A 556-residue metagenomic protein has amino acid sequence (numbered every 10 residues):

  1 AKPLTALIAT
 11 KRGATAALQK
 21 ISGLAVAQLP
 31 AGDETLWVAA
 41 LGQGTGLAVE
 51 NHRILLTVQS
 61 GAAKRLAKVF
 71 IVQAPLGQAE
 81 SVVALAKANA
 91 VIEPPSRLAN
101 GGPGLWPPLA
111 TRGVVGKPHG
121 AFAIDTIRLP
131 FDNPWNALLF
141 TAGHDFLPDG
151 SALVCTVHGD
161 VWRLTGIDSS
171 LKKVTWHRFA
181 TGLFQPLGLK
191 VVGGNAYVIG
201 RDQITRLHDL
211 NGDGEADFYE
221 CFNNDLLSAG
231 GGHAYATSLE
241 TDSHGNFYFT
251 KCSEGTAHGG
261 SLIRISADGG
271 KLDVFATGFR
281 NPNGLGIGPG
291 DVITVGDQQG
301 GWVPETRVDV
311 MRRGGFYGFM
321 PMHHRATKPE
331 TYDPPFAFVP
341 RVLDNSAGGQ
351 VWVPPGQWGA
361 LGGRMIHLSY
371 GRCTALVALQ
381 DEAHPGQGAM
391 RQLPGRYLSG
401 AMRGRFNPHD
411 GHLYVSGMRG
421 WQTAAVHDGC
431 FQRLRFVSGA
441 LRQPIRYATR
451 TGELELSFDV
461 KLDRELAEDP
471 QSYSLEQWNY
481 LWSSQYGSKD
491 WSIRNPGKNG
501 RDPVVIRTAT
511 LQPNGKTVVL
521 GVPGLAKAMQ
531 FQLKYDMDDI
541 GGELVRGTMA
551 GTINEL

Functional and structural regions predicted by a protein language model:
K2-K64, W482, N495, R507-T508: Trp/Gly-enriched beta-strand surface patches
V58-A74, Q350: Short Pro-Gly-centered flexible turn/kink motifs
G61-A63, P523-M529: Surface-exposed, short loops/turns at beta-strand junctions within beta-sandwich domains
P75-A79, K527, D538-V545: Short acidic/polar inter-strand loop motif in beta-rich domains
A86-S457, R464: Beta-propeller domains with acidic blade repeats across secreted/periplasmic ectodomains and cytosolic WD/CNH propellers
L434-W482, A526, L544-L556: N-terminal non-catalytic regions of secreted/periplasmic and cell-surface proteins
A448, L511-N514: Blade-terminus and WD-like Trp-Asp/Gly-His loop motifs, strongest in beta-propeller folds
K461-T508, L533-D539, G547-G551: Short, surface-exposed alpha-helix to beta-strand junction/turn motifs within ectodomains of secreted and cell-envelope
